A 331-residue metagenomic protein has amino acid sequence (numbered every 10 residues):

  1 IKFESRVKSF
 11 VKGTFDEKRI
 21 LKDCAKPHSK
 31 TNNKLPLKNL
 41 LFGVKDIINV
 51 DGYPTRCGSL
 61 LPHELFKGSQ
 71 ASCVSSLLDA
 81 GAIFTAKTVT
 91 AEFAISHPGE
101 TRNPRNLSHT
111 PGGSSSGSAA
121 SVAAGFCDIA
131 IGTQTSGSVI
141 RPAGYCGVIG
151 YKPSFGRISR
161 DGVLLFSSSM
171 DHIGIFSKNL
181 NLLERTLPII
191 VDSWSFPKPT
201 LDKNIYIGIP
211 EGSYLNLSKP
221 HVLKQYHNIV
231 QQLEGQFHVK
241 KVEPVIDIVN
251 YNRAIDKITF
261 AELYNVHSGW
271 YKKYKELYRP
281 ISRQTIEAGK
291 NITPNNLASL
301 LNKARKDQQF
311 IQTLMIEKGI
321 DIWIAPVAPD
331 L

Functional and structural regions predicted by a protein language model:
I1-F66, A94-I95: Short, well-ordered alpha-helical
A25, P220-E243, S268-K273, L297-E317: Acyltransferase
L37-C57, N204-Y206, K257-Q308, Q312 (+1 more regions): Short helix-loop capping/hinge segments that flank enzyme active sites or metal/cofactor-binding pockets
N39, P54, H172, I189-I255 (+1 more regions): Gly/Ser-rich, acidic/histidine-flanked active-site/gating loops
K45, L77, L233, H267 (+1 more regions): Conserved hydrophobic/aromatic pocket- or pore-lining residues that grip, position, or stack substrates in active sites
Q70-L187: Short glycine/serine-rich loop segments
C127, K318-W323: Short, high-confidence coil segments that cap the C-terminus of an alpha-helix and link into the following beta-strand
I324-L331: Conserved PLP-binding catalytic core of the aspartate aminotransferase-like
